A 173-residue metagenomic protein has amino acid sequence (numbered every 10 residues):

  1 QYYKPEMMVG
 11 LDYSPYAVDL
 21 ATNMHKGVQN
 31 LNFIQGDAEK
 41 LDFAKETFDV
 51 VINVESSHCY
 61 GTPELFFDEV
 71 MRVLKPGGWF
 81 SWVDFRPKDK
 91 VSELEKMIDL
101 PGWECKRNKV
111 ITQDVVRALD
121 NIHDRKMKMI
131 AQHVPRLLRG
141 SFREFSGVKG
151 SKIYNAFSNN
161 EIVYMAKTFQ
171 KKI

Functional and structural regions predicted by a protein language model:
Q1-K40: Class I SAM-dependent methyltransferase SAM/SAH-binding core
M8, F33, F48-V51, V70: Hydrophobic packing within well-folded, soluble alpha/beta domains
E39-V51: A short acidic, Gly/Pro-enriched loop at the edge of an enzyme's catalytic core that lines a small-molecule cofactor
D49-P63, R86-K88: A short SAM/SAH-binding and catalytic strip from SAM-dependent methyltransferases
E64-W79: A short glycine-rich, Lys/Arg-flanked "PGG" loop and its adjoining helix->strand segment in the class I
W79-P101: Conserved class I S-adenosyl-L-methionine
W103-D114: Conserved S-adenosyl-L-methionine
T112-I173: Conserved Class I S-adenosyl-L-methionine
